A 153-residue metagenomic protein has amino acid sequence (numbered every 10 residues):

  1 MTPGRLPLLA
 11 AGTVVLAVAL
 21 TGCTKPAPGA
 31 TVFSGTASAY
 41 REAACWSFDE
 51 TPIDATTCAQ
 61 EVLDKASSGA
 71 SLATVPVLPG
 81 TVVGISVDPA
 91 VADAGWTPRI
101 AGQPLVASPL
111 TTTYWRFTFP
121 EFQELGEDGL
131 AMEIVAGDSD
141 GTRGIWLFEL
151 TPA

Functional and structural regions predicted by a protein language model:
M1-A11: Bacterial N-terminal signal peptides that target proteins for export
V18-G22: C-terminal motif of bacterial Sec signal peptides marking the signal peptidase cleavage site
T24-T31, S108-A153: Helix-rich interaction surfaces within compact, conserved domain-sized segments that mediate assembly or partner
K25-A73: Transition segment at domain starts
S38, V91-D93, P104, E121-Q123 (+1 more regions): Residues that cap or initiate secondary-structure elements
C45-S47, D54-T56, A90, P98-A101 (+1 more regions): Surface-exposed beta-strand edges and their flanking turn/coil or helix-capping segments
E61-P109: Mature extracytoplasmic domains of secretory-pathway proteins
